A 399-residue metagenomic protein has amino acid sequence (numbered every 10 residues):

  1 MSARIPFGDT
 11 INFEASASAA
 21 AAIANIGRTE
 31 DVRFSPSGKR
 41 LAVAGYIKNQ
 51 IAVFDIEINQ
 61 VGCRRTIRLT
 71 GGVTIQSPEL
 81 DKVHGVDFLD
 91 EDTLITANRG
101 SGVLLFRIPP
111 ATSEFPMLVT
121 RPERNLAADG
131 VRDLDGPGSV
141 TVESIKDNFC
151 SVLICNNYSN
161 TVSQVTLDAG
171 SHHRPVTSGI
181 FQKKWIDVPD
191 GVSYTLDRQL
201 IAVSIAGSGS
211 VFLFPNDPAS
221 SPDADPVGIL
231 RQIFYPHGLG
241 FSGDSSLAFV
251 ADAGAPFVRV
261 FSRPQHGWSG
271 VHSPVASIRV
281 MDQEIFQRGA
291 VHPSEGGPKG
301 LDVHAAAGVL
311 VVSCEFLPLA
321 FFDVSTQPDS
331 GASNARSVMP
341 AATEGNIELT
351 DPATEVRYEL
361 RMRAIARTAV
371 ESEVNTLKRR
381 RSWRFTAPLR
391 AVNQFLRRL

Functional and structural regions predicted by a protein language model:
M1-T10, T326-L349: Sequence/structural signature of beta-propeller modules and their immediately flanking N-terminal secretory/stalk
S2-I26, I67-G71: A short helix->beta-strand "capping" segment at the edge of beta-propeller domains
I23-P36, Q76-L89, L126-K146, F181-D197 (+5 more regions): Beta-rich, blade/repeat-based domains predominating in secreted/periplasmic proteins but also intracellular
V43-I47, L89, T96-G100, V152-Y158 (+7 more regions): Conserved beta-strand positions in repeat-built beta-propeller and related beta-rich domains
N49-I51, G102-L104, N160-V162, G209-V211 (+2 more regions): Structural signal for beta-propeller blades
V53-R65, R107-P116, V165-H173, P215-S221 (+2 more regions): Short loop/turn segments immediately following beta-strands, especially the blade-tip and inter-blade linker loops
F234-G267: Loop/turn-rich, solvent-exposed surfaces of beta-rich toroidal or solenoidal domains
M339-L399: Boundary detector for helix-to-coil junctions that initiate low-complexity/charged tails
